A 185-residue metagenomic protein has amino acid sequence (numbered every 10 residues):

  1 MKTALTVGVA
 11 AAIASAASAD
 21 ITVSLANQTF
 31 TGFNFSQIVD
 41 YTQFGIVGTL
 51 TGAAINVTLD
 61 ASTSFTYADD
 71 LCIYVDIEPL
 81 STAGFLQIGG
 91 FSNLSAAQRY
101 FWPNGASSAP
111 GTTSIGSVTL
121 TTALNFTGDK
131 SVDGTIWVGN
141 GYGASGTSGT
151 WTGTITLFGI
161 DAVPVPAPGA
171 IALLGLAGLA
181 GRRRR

Functional and structural regions predicted by a protein language model:
M1-A4, G181-R185: Positively charged n-region of N-terminal signal peptides that target proteins for export
T6-A12: Bacterial N-terminal signal peptides
I13-A19: Sec/Tat signal peptide C-region and signal peptidase I cleavage site
D20-P164: Mature extracellular "passenger" or substrate-interacting domains of secreted, surface-exposed proteins
V165-R182: A short, hydrophobic C-terminal helix/tail in secreted or cell-surface proteins
